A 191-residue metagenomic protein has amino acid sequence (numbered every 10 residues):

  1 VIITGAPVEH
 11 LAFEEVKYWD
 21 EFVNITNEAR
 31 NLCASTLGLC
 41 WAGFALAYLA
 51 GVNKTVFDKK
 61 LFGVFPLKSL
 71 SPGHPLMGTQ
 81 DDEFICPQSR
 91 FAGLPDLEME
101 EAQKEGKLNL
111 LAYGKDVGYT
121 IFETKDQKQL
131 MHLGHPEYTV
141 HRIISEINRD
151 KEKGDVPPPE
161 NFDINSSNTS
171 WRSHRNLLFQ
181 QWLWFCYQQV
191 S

Functional and structural regions predicted by a protein language model:
I3-H74: Cysteine-nucleophile active-site neighborhood
S69-S191: Amide-donor transfer/coupling interface in amidating biosynthetic enzymes
